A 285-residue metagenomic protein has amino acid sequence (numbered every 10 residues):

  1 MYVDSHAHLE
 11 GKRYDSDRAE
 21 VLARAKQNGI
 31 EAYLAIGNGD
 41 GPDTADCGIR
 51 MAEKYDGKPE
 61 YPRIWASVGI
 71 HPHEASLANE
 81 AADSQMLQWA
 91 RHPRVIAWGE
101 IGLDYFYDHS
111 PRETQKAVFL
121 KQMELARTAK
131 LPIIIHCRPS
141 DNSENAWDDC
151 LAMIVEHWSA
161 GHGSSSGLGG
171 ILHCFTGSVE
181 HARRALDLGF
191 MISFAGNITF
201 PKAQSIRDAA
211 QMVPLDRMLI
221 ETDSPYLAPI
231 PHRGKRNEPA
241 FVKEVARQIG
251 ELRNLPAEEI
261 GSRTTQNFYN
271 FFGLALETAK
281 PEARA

Functional and structural regions predicted by a protein language model:
M1-A285: Mid-domain alpha/beta scaffold segments of enzyme catalytic cores
